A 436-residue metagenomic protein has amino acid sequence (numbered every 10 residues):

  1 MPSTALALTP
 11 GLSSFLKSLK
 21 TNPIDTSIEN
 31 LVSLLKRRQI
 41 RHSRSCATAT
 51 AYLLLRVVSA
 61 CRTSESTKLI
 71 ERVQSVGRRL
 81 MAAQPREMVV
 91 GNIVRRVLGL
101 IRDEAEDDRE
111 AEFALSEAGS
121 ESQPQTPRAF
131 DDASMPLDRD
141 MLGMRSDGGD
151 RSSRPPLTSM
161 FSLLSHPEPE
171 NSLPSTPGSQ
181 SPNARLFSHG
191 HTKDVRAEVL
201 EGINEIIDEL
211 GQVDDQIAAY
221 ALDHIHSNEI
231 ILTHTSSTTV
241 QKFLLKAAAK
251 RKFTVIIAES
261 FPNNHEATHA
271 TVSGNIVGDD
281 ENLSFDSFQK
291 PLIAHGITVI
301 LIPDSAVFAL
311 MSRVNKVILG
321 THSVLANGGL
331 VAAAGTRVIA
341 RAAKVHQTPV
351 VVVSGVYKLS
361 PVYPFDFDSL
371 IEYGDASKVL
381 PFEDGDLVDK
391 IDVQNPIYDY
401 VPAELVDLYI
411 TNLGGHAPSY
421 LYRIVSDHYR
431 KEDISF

Functional and structural regions predicted by a protein language model:
P2-D150, R154: Long amphipathic alpha-helical segments
E29, T48-L55, Q74-G77, G91-L98 (+7 more regions): Predominant activation on well-ordered alpha-helical scaffold segments within soluble catalytic domains
R128, A133, D138-L186, K242 (+2 more regions): Conserved phosphate- and dinucleotide-binding cores of soluble alpha/beta proteins, encompassing both enzyme active
P182-L200: Small/polar-residue-rich loop-to-helix segments that shape phosphate-bearing ligand pockets
D194-V213: Glycine-rich phosphate-binding "P-loop"
E209-H226: A short, well-structured juxtamembrane/interface segment
I230-Q241: Gly/Ser/Thr-rich loops at beta-strand to alpha-helix junctions that form or flank small-molecule/cofactor-binding
